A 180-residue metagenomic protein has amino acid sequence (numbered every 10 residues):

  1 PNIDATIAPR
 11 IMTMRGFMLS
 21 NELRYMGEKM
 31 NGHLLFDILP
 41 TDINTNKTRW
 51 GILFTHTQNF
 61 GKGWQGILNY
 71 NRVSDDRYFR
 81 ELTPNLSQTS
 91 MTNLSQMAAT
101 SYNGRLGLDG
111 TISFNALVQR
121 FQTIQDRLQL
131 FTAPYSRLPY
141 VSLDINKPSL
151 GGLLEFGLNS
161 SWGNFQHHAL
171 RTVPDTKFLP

Functional and structural regions predicted by a protein language model:
P1-P180: Outer-membrane beta-barrel proteins and related beta-barrel translocases across Gram-negative bacteria
